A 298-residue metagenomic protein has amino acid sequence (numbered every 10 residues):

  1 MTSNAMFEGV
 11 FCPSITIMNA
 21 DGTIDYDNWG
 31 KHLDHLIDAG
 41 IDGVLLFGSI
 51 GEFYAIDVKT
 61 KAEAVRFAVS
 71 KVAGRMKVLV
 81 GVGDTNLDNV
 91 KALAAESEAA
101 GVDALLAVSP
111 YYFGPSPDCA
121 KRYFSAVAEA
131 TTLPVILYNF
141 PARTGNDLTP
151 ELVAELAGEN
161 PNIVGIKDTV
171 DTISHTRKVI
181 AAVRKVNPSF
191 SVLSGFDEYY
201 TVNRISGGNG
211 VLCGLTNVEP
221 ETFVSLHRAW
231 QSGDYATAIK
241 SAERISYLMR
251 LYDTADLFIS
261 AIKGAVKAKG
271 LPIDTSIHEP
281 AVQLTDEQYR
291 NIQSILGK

Functional and structural regions predicted by a protein language model:
M1, H35, E96-S97, A157 (+2 more regions): A general structural signal for stabilizing positions within well-ordered secondary structure
S3-C12, I17-D147: Active-site beta->alpha loop and helix N-cap motifs at the rims of alpha/beta catalytic domains
M6, F11-T16, H35, A39-I41 (+3 more regions): C-terminal alpha-helical cap/extension of soluble enzyme domains
W29, K61, V65, V90 (+5 more regions): A general structural signal for well-ordered alpha-helical segments in protein cores
F67, K71, A130, A182 (+3 more regions): Generic non-transmembrane alpha-helical segments
S70-M76, A100-G101, T131-L133, G158-N162 (+3 more regions): Short helix-capping segments at alpha-helix termini
R143-S246, Y252: Catalytic alpha/beta core domains of metabolic enzymes, predominantly
